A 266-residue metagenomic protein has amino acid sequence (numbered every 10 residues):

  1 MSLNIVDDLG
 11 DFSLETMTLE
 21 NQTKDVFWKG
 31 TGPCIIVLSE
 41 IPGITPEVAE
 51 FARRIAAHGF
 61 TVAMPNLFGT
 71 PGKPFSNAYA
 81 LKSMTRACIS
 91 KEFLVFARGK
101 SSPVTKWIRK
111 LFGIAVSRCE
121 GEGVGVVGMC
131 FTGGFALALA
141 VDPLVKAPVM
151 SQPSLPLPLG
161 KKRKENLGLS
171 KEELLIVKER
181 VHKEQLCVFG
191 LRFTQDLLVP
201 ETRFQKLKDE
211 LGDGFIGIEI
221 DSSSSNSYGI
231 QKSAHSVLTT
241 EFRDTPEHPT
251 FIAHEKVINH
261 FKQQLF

Functional and structural regions predicted by a protein language model:
M1-F266: N-terminal cap/leader regions of alpha/beta-hydrolase-fold enzymes, predominantly small-molecule hydrolases
